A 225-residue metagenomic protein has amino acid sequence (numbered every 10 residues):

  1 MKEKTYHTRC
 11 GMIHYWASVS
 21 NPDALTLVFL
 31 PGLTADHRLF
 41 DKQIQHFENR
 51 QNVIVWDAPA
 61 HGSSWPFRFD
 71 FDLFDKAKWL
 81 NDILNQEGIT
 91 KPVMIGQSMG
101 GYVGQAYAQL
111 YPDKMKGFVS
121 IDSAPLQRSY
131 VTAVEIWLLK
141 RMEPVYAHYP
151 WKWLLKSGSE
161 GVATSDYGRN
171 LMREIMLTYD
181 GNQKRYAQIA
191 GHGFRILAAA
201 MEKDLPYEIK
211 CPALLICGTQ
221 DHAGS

Functional and structural regions predicted by a protein language model:
M1-M12: N-terminal cap/lid segment of alpha/beta-hydrolase-fold proteins
G11-P66: Conserved HGGG/HGGXW glycine-rich cap/lid loop of the alpha/beta-hydrolase fold
I54-G96: Active-site loop/oxyanion-hole signature of alpha/beta-hydrolase fold enzymes
G96-G100, G104: Gly/Ala-rich beta-loop-alpha elbow adjacent to hydrolase catalytic centers
Q105, Q109-L110, K116-H148: Flexible "cap/lid" loop of the alpha/beta hydrolase fold
S129-V131, Y149-E208: Conserved alpha/beta-hydrolase catalytic His-Asp/Glu region
I209, L215-C217: Short beta-strand/loop motif that positions the catalytic acidic residue of the alpha/beta-hydrolase fold
H222-S225: Conserved alpha/beta-hydrolase "acid-adjacent" motif
